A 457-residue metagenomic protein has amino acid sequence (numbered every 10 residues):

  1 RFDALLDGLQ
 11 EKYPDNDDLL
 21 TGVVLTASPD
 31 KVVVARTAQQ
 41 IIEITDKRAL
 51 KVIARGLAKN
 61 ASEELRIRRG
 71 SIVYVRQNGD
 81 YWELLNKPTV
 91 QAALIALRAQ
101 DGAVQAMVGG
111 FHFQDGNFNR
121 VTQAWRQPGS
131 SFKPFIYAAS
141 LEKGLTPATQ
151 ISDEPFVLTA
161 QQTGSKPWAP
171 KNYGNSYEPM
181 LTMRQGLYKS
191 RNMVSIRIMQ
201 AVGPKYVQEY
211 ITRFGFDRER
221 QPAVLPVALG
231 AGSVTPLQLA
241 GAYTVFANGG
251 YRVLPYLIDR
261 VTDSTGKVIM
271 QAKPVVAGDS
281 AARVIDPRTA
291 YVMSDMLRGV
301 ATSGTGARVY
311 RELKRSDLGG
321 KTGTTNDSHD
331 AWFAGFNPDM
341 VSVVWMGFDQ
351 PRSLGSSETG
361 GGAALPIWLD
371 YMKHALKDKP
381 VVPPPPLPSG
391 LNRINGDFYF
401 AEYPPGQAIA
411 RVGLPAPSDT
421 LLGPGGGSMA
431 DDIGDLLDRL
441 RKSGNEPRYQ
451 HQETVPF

Functional and structural regions predicted by a protein language model:
R1-L5, T26-K31, A38-Q40, T149 (+7 more regions): Soluble, non-transmembrane domains of envelope/secretory-pathway proteins that act on or interact with carbohydrate
R1-R126, S130-F132, L145-T149, K205-I211 (+2 more regions): Periplasmic/cell-envelope proteins involved in peptidoglycan metabolism and beta-lactam response
Q10, G56-A61, W82-E83, Q91-A92 (+7 more regions): Second-shell loop/turn segments in exported
Q100, L145-V207, R252, S264-V292 (+2 more regions): Conserved catalytic neighborhood of penicillin-recognizing serine enzymes
D101-G102, W125-E154, G186, A242-F246 (+3 more regions): Active-site SXXK
A139, K143-P147, L158, V194 (+8 more regions): A generic secondary-structure signal for well-formed alpha-helical elements
R213-I269, G278, V284, L318-D327 (+3 more regions): Active-site-proximal helix/loop microenvironment of the serine DD-peptidase/beta-lactamase transpeptidase fold
D295-G323: Active-site Gly/Thr loop motif
